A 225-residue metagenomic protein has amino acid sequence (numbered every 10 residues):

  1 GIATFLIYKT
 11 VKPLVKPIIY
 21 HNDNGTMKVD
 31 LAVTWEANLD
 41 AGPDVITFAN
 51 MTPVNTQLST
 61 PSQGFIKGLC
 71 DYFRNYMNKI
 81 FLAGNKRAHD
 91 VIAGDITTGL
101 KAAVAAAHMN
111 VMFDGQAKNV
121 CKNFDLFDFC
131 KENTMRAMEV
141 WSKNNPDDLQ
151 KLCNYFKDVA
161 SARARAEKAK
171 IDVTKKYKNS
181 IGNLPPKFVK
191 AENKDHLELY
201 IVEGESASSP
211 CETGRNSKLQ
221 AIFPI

Functional and structural regions predicted by a protein language model:
G1-I225: GHKL-family ATPase ATP-binding module
